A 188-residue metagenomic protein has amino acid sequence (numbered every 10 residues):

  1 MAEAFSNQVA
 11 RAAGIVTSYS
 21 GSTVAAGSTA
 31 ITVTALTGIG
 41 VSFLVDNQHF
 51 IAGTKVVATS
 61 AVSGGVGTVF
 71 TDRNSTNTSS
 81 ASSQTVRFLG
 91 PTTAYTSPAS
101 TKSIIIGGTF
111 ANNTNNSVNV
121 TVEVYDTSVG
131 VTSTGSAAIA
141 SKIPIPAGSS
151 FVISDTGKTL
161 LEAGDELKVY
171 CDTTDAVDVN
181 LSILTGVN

Functional and structural regions predicted by a protein language model:
M1-I15, L89-G107, A111-N113, A163-G164 (+1 more regions): C-terminal interaction-tip segments
Q8-V9, S18, G90-P98, V129 (+1 more regions): Local beta-strand/beta-hairpin segments that build beta-sheet-rich folds
V16-G90: Small/polar beta-strand repeat architecture
L44, T121-Y125, N180-S182: Beta-strand signatures of extracellular beta-sandwich domains
Q48-F50, Y125-V131: Change "in extracellular beta-sheet-rich domains … of secreted and cell-surface proteins" to "in beta-sheet-rich domains
H49-T54, G157-L160, T173-D175: Short, charged beta-turn/beta-strand-edge "cap" motif at the junction between a beta-strand and an adjacent loop
F70-D72, E123-T127, L184: Predominantly extracellular/luminal cell-surface or secreted proteins
S128-E166: Intrinsically disordered, low-complexity Pro/Gly/Ser/Thr-rich segments with frequent PxxP/GP/PP motifs and embedded
